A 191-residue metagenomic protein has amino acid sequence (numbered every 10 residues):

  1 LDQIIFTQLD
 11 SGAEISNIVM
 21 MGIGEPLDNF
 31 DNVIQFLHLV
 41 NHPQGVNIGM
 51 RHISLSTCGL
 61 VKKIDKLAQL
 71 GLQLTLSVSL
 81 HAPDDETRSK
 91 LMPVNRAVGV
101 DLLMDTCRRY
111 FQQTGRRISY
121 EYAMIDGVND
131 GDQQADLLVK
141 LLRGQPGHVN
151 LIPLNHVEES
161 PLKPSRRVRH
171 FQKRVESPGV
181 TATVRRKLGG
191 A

Functional and structural regions predicted by a protein language model:
D2-P178, A182: Conserved AdoMet/S-adenosylmethionine-binding subsite of the radical SAM
V184-G190: Acidic carboxylate-rich catalytic motifs and surrounding loops in phosphoryl-/glycosyl-chemistry enzymes
